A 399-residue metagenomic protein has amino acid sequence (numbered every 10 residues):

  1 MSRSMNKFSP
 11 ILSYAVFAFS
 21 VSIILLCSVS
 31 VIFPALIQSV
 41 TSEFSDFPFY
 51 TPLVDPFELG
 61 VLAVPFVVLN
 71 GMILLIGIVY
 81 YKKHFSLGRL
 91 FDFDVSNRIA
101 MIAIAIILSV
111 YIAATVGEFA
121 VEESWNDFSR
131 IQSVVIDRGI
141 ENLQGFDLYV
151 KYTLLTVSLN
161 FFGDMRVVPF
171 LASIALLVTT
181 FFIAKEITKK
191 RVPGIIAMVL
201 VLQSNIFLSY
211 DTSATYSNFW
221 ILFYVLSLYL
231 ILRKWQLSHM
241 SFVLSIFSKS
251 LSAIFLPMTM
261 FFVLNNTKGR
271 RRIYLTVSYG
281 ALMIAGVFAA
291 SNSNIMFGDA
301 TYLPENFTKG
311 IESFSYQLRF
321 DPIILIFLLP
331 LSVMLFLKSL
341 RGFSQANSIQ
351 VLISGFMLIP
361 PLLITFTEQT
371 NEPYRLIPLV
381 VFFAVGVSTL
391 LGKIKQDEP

Functional and structural regions predicted by a protein language model:
M1-A114, I349-Q350: Start-transfer (signal-anchor) and selected internal transmembrane alpha helices of multi-pass inner/ER membrane
I73, K83, L177-F181, I323-N347 (+2 more regions): Hydrophobic, aromatic-rich transmembrane alpha-helices and their immediate juxtamembrane boundary segments
A113-S133, G139-L155: Extracytoplasmic catalytic/substrate-binding loops of multi-pass membrane glycan-assembly enzymes
L159-V178, Y210: Loop-to-helix entry region of an early transmembrane alpha helix in multi-pass inner-membrane enzymes
T180-Q203, I221-L222: Transmembrane-helix signature of polytopic, membrane-embedded enzymes that assemble or transfer cell-envelope glycans
S209-S217: Short acidic/glycine- and proline-prone juxtamembrane loop motifs at membrane-interface regions of multi-pass membrane
Y224-S238: Membrane-interface transmembrane helices that cradle and orient dolichyl/undecaprenyl
Q236-T259, P360: Membrane-interface alpha helices of multi-pass inner-membrane proteins
